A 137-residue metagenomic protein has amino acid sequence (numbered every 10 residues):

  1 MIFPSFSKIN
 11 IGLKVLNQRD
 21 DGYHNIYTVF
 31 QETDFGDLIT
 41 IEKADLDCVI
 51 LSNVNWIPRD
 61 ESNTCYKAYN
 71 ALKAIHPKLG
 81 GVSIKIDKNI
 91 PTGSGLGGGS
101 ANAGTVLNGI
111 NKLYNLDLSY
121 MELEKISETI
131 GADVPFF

Functional and structural regions predicted by a protein language model:
M1-S94, K112-M121: ATP-binding N-lobe of GHMP and related small-molecule kinases
K8, N102, D133: Acidic active-site catalytic centers that drive phospho-/nucleotidyl reactions and related ester hydrolyses
T64, N102, F137: Catalytic-loop motifs flanking and including active-site residues across diverse enzymes
Y66, G104-N108, E124: Predominant activation on well-ordered alpha-helical scaffold segments within soluble catalytic domains
A71, G109, K125-T129: Generic structural signal for isolated residues within well-ordered alpha-helices
G97: Active-site metal-coordination/substrate-binding segment of hydrolases, especially metallo-dependent peptidases
S100-Y114: Short, small-residue alpha-helix embedded
L118-F137: Alpha/beta catalytic cores of group-transfer enzymes, especially the acyltransferase/condensing modules of polyketide
